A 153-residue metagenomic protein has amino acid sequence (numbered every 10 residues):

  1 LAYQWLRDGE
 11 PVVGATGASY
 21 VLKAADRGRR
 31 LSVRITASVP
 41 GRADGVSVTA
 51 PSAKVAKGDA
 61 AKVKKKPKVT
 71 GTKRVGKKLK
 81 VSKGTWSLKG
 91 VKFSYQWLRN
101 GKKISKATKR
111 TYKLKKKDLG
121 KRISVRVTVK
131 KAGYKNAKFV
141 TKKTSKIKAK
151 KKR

Functional and structural regions predicted by a protein language model:
L1-R153: Ser/Thr/Pro/Gly-rich low-complexity disordered regions
